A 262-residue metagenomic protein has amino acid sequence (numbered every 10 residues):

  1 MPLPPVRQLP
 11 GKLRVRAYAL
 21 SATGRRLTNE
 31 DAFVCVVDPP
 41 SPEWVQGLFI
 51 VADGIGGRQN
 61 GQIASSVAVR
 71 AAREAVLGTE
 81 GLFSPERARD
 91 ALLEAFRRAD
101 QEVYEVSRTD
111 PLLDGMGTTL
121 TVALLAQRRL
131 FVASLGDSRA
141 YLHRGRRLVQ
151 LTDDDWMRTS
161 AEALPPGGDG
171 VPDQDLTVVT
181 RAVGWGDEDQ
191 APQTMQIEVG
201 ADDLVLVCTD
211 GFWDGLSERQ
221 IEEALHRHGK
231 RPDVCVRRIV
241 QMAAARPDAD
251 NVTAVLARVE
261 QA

Functional and structural regions predicted by a protein language model:
M1-A262: PP2C/PPM-type serine/threonine phosphatase catalytic domain
